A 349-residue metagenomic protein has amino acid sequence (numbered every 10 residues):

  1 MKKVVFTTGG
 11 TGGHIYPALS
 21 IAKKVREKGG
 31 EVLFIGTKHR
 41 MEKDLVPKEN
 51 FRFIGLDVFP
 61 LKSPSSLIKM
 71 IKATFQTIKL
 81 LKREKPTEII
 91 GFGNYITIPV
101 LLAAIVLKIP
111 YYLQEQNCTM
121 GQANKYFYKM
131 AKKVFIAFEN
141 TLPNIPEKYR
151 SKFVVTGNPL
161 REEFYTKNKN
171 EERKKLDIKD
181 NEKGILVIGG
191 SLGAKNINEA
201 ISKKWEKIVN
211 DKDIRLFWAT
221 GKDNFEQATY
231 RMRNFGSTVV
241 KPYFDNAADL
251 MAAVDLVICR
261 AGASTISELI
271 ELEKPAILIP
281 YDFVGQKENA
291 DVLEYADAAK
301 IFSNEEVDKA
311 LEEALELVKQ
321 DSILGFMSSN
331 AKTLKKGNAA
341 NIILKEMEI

Functional and structural regions predicted by a protein language model:
K3, E31, I105-N170, I178: Active-site-proximal region of nucleotide-activated glycan assembly enzymes, centered on histidine/acidic-rich loops
K3-G9, R26-K69, T156-N158, K222-N224 (+1 more regions): Conserved nucleotide-sugar phosphate-binding/catalytic loop shared by glycosyltransferases and other
R40, L45-E49, P64, K169-K174 (+4 more regions): Donor-nucleotide binding loops and adjacent catalytic segments primarily of GT-B fold Leloir glycosyltransferases
R40-D44, E88-L107: An aromatic- and histidine-rich active-site surface loop
L61-E88, V106: An amphipathic, basic-hydrophobic alpha-helix
A296, K300-S322: C-terminal "capping" alpha-helix adjacent to the active site of nucleotide-linked donor transferases in cell-envelope
I323-G337: A short, well-ordered alpha-helix in the C-terminal region of glycosyltransferases
K336-I349: C-terminal alpha-helical cap of glycosyltransferases
